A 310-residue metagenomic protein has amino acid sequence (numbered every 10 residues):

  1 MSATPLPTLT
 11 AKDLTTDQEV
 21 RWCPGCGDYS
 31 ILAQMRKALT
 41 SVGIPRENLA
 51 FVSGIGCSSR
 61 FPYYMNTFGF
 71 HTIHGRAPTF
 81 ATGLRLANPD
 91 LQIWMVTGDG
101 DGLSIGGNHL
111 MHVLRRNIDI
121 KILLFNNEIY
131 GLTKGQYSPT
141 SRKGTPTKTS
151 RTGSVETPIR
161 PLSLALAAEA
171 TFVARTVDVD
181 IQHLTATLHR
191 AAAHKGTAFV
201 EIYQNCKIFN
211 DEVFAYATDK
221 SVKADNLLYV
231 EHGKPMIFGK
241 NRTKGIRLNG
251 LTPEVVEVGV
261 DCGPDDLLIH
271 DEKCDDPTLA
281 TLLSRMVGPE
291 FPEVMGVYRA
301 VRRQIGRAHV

Functional and structural regions predicted by a protein language model:
S2-T8, D17-Q18, I208-R307: Flexible, low-complexity linker and terminal segments
T8, K12-I73: Active-site diphosphate/adenylate-binding microenvironment
Q18, P45-L49, A77, N88-I93 (+5 more regions): Short coil/turn connectors at secondary-structure junctions
I55-C57, N127-I129, D180, Y203-I208 (+1 more regions): Glycine-rich beta-alpha junction loops
I55-G131, T185: Thiamine diphosphate
D90, P139-A191: Conserved thiamine diphosphate
G107-L114, L132-T145, L164: Active-site-proximal loop->helix
T171-L227: ATP/pyrophosphate-binding catalytic subdomain of soluble kinases
